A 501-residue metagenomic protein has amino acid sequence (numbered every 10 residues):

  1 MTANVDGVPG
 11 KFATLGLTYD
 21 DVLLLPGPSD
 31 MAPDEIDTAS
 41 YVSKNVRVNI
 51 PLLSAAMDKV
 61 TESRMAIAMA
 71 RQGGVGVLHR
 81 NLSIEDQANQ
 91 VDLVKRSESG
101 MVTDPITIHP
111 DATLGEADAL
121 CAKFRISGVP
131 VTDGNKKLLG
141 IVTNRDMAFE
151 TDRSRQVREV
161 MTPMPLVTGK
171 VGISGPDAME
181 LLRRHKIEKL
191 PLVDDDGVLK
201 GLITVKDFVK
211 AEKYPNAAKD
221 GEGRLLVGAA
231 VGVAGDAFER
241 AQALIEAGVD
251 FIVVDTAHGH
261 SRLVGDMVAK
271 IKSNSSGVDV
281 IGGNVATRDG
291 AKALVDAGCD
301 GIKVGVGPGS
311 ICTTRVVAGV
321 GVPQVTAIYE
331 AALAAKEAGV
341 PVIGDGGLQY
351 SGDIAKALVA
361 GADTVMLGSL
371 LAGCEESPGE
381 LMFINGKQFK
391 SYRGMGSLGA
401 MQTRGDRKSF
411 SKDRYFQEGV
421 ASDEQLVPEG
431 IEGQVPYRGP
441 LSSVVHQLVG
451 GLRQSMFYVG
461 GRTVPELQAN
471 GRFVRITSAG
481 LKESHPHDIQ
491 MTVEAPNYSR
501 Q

Functional and structural regions predicted by a protein language model:
M1-P28, I108-H109, K170, D177-E180 (+4 more regions): Alpha/beta catalytic cores of nucleotide-metabolism and tRNA/nucleoside-modifying enzymes
D34, I84-D92, E150-S154, S174 (+6 more regions): Active-site-adjacent beta->alpha loops and helix N-cap segments on the catalytic face of soluble alpha/beta enzymes
D34-V48, A55-M57, D86-I126, V131-D133 (+4 more regions): Bateman/CBS regulatory modules and CBS-like beta-alpha motifs in cytosolic regions of diverse proteins
R47-S54, G100-P105, M164, D220-A230 (+3 more regions): Short beta-strand/loop segments at the ligand-binding rim of alpha/beta enzyme cores
R64-I67, E239-L244, A286-V304, G344 (+1 more regions): Catalytic cores of alpha/beta
R71-D86, D195, V249-S261, D300-A318 (+1 more regions): Glycine-rich phosphate-binding active-site loops on the catalytic face of alpha/beta enzymes
V77-N81, T107-I108, G128-P130, T168-K170 (+6 more regions): Catalytic beta/alpha-barrel core
R80-K95, V131, N135-T151, L182 (+3 more regions): Terminal amphipathic helices with adjacent charged low-complexity linkers/tails
